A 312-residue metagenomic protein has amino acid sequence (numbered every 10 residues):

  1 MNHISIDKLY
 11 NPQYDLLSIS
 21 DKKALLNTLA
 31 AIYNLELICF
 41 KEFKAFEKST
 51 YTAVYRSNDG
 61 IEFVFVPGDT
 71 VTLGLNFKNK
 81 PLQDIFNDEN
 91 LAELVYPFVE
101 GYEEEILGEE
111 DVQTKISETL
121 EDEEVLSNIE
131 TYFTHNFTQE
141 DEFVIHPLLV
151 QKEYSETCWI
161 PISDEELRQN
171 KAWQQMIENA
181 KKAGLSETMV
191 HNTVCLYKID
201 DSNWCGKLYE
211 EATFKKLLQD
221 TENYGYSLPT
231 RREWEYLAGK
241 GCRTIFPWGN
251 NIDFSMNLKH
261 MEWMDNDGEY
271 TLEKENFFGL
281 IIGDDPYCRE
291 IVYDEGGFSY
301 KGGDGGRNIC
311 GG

Functional and structural regions predicted by a protein language model:
M1-S227: Extended beta-strand/loop cores of jelly-roll/beta-sandwich
C195-G311: Functional-site microenvironments in short loops/helix caps that host divalent-cation chemistry
